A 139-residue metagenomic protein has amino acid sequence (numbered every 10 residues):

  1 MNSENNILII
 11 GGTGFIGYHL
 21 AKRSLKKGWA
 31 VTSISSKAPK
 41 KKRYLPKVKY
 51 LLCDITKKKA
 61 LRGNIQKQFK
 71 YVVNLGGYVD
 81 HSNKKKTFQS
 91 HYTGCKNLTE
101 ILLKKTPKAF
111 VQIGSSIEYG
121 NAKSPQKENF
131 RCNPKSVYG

Functional and structural regions predicted by a protein language model:
I7-K27: N-terminal Rossmann NAD(P)H-binding glycine-rich loop of SDR-like oxidoreductase domains
I10, I34, V72-G76, F110-S116: SDR active-site strand-loop-helix element
I34-P39, I55: N-terminal Rossmann-fold cofactor-binding loop
L45-K57: Rossmann-fold cofactor-recognition segment
I55-S90: NAD(P)H-binding glycine-rich loop region in Rossmannoid oxidoreductase-like domains and their noncatalytic homologs
K67, S82-F110: NAD(P)-cofactor binding segment of oxidoreductase domains
F88-Q89, P134-G139: Short-chain dehydrogenase/reductase
N97-N133: Conserved Rossmann-fold NAD(P)-dependent oxidoreductase catalytic core, especially the SDR/UDP-sugar
